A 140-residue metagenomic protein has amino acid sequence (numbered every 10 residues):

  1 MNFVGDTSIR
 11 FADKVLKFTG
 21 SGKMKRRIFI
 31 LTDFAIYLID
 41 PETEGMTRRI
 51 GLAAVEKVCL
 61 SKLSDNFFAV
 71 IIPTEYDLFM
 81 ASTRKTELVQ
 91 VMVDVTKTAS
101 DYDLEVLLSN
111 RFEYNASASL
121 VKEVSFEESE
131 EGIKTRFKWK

Functional and structural regions predicted by a protein language model:
M1-R27, L31-K140: Eukaryotic phosphoinositide-binding membrane-targeting regions
